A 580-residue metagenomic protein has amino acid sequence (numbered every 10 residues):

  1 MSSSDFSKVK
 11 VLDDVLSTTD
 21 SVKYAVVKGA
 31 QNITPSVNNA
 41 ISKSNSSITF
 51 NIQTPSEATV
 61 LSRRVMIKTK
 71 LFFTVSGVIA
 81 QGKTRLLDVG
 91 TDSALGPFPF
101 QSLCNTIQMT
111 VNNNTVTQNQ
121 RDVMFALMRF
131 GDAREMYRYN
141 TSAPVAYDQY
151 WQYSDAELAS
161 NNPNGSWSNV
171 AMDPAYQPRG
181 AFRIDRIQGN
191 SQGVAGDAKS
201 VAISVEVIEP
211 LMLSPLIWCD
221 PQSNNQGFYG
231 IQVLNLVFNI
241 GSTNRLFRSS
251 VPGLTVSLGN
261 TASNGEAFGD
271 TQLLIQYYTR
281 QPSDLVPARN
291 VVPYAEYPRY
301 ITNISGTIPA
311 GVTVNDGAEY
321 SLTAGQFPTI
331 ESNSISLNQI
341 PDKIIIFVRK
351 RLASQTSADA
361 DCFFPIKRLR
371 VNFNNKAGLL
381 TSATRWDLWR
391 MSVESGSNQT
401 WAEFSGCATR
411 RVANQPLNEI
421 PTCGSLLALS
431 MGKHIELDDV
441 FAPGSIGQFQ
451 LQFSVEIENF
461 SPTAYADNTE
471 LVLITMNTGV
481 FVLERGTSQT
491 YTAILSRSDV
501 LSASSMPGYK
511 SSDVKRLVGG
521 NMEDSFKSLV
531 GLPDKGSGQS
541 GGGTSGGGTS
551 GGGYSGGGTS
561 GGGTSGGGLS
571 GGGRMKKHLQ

Functional and structural regions predicted by a protein language model:
M1-G542, R574-L579: Short, low-complexity Pro/Thr/Gly
S540-S570: Long, intrinsically disordered low-complexity tandem-repeat segments
